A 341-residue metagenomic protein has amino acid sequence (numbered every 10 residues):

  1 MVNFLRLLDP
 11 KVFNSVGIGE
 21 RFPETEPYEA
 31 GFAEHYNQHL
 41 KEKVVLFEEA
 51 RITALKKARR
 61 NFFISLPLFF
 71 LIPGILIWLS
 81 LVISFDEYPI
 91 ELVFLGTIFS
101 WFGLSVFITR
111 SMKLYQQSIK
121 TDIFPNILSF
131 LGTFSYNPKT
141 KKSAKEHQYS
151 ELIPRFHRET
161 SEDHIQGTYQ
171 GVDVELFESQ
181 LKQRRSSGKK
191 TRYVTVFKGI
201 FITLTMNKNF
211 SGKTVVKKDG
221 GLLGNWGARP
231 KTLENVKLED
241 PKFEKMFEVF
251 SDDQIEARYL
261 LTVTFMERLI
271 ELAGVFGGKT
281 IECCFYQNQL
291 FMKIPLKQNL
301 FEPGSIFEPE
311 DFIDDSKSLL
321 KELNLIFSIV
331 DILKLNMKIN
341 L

Functional and structural regions predicted by a protein language model:
M1-H39: Short, non-transmembrane cytosolic segments of multipass membrane proteins
G19-P23, P27-A33, Y115-Y136: Membrane-interface amphipathic/juxtamembrane segments adjacent to transmembrane helices
E34-R51: Cytosol/matrix-facing amphipathic helices and coiled-coil assembly/linker segments of eukaryotic membrane proteins
E49-S65, Y88: Short, Lys/Arg-rich cytosolic juxtamembrane segment immediately N-terminal
F63-I64, P125, S129-L131, Y136-K145 (+3 more regions): Charged, low-complexity intrinsically disordered regions
P67-W78, T97-S105: Hydrophobic core of alpha-helical transmembrane segments in multi-pass integral membrane proteins
W78-F99: Hydrophobic alpha-helical transmembrane segments
G96-K120: Transmembrane alpha-helices and immediately adjacent membrane-cytoplasm interface residues in multi-pass integral
